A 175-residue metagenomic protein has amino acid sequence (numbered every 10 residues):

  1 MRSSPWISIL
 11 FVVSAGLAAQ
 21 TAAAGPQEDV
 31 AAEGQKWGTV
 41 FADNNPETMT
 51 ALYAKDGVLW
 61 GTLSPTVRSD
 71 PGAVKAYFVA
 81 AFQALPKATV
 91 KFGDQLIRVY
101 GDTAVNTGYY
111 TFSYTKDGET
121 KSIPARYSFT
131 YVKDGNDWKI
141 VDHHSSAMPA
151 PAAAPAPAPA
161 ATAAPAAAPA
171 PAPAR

Functional and structural regions predicted by a protein language model:
M1-P5: Positively charged n-region of N-terminal signal peptides that target proteins for export
I7-A18: Bacterial N-terminal signal peptides
A18-K55, G72, P151-R175: Short, low-complexity N-terminal intrinsically disordered segments enriched in polar/charged residues
Q27-E33, P46-Y100, K121-S122, P149: A solvent-exposed, acidic/Ser-Thr-rich amphipathic alpha-helical stretch
F78, F92-I97, Y110-F112, R126-V132: Hydrophobic/aromatic beta-strand elements that line small-molecule binding cavities or substrate pockets in beta-rich
I97-A104, E119, Y131-D137: A short, structured loop/turn motif at beta-sheet edges
D102-F112: A short hydrophobic beta-strand element
P124-P149: Short beta-strand edge/turn micro-motifs at domain boundaries
